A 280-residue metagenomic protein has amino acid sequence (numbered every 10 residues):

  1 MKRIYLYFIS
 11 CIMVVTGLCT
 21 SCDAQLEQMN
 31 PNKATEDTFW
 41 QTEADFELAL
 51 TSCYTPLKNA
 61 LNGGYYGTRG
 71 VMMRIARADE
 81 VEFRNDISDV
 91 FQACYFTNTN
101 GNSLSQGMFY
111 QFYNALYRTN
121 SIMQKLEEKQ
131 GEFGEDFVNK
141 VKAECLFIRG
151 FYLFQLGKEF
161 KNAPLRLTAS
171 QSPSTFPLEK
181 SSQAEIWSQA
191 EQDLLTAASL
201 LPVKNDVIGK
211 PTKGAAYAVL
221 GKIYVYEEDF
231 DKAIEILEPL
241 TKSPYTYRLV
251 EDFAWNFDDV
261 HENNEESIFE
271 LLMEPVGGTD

Functional and structural regions predicted by a protein language model:
M1-P31: Bacterial Sec-dependent N-terminal signal peptides
C22-A24, N62-Y65, E82-F83, Q155-L165 (+1 more regions): Proline-centered turn/helix-capping motifs that create local helix->coil transitions or kinks
C22-V71: Membrane-proximal, proline-rich intrinsically disordered regions
E43, E47, T51, T55-L61 (+4 more regions): Conserved, well-structured interaction surfaces
M123, P164-R166, S267-L271: Structural recognition of the beta-strand scaffold that forms the well-ordered cores of secreted hydrolase catalytic
L146, Y217-Y224, I236: TPR/Sel1-like alpha-solenoid repeat signature
V225-E228, I234-D280: Polar, glycine-rich mid-to-C-terminal structural blocks that act as macromolecule-binding/assembly scaffolds
